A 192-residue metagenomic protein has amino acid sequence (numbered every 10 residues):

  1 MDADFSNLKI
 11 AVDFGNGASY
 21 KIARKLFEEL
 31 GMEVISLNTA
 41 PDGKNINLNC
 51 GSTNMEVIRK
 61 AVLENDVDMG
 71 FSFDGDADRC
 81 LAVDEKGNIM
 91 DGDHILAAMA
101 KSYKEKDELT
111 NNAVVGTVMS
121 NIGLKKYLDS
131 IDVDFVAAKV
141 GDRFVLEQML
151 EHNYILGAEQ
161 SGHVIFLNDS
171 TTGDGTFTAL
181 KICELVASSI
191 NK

Functional and structural regions predicted by a protein language model:
M1-I190: Phosphate-binding chemistry for phosphorylated carbohydrates and sugar-nucleotides
